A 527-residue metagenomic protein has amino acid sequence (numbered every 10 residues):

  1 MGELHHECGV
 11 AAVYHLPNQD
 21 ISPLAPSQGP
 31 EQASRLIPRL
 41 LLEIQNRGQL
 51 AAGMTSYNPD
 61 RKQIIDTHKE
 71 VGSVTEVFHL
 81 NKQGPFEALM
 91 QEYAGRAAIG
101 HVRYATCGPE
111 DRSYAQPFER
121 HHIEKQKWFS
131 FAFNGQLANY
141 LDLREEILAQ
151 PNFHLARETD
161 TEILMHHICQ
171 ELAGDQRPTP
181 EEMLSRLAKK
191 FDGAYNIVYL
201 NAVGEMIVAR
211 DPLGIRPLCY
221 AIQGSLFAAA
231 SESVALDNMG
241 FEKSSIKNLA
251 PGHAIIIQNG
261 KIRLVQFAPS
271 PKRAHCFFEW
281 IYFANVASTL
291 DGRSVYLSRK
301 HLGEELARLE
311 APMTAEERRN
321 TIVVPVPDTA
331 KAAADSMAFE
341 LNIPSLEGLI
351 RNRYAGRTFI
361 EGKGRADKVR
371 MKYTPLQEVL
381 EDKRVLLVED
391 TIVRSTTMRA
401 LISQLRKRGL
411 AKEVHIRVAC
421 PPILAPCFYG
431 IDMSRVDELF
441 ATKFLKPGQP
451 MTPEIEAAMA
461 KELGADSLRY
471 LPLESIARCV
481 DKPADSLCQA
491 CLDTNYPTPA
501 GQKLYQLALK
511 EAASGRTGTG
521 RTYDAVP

Functional and structural regions predicted by a protein language model:
M1-A250, I256-I322, V326: Conserved short alpha-helical segments that host acidic/polar catalytic motifs at enzyme active sites
F153, G174, A311-R319, F339-L346 (+2 more regions): Secondary-structure transition/capping motifs at alpha-helix termini and the adjoining loop/turn into the next element
E162-H167, S345-G356, E462-V480: A conserved beta-strand->alpha-helix junction
I163-P178, P327, D335-A355: Amphipathic alpha-helical
R186, I197, A235, F241-S245 (+6 more regions): Phosphate/diphosphate-binding loops
A188, V203-E205, R210, I246 (+2 more regions): PRPP-dependent phosphoribosyltransferase catalytic core
Y199, R210, S231, N259 (+9 more regions): Active-site proximal loops enriched in glycine and acidic residues that flank catalytic Cys/His/Asp and coordinate
F339-L386, T396-R399, L424-R435: Short, glycine/charge-rich flexible loops or terminal/linker lids adjacent to PRPP-binding catalytic cores
